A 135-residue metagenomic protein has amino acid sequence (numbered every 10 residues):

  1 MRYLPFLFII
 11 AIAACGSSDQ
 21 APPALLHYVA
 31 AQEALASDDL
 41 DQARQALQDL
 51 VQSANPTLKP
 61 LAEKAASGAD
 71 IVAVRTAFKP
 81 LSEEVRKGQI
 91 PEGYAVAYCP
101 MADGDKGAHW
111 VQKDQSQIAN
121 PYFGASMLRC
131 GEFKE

Functional and structural regions predicted by a protein language model:
M1-F8: Sec-dependent signal peptide recognition, specifically the positively charged N-region followed immediately by
A11-A14: C-terminal motif of bacterial Sec signal peptides marking the signal peptidase cleavage site
G16-S18: Bacterial signal peptide processing site
A21-E135: Mature extracytoplasmic or organellar-lumen-exposed domains after removal of signal/transit peptides
